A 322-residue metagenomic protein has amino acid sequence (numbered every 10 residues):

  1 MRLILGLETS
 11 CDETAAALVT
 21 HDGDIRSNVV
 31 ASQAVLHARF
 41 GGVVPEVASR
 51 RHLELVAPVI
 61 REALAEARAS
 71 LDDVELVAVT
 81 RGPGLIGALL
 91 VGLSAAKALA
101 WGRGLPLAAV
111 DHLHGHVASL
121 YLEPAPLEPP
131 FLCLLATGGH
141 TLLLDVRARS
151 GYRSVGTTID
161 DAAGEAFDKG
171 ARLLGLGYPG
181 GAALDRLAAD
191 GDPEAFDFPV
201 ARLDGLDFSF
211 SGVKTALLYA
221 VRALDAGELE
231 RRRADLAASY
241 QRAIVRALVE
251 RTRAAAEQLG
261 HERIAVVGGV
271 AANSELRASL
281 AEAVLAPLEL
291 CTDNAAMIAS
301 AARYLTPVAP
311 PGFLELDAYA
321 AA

Functional and structural regions predicted by a protein language model:
M1-R2, V110-L132: Conserved phosphate-binding catalytic cores of ATP/NTP-utilizing and phosphoryl-transfer enzymes
R2-P83, L90, H112: N-terminal beta-alpha supersecondary unit
T14-V19, C133-L135, T141-D145: Short beta-strand scaffold segments in enzyme catalytic cores
S70, R186-I264, N273-S279, L285 (+1 more regions): A contiguous, well-structured pocket-lining segment that forms one wall/lid of small-molecule binding clefts in soluble
V79-G82, L99, T137, I264-A272: Glycine-rich beta-strand-to-loop/alpha-helix junction loops that act as flexible
A109-V110, I264, L280-I298: Conserved phosphate-binding/catalytic loops in two-lobed NTP-binding clefts
A125, A148-D190, T215, Y219-R222: Glycine-rich phosphate-binding loop plus the immediately following alpha-helix
P287-A322: Glycine-rich phosphate-binding/hydrolytic loop that grips phosphoryl groups
